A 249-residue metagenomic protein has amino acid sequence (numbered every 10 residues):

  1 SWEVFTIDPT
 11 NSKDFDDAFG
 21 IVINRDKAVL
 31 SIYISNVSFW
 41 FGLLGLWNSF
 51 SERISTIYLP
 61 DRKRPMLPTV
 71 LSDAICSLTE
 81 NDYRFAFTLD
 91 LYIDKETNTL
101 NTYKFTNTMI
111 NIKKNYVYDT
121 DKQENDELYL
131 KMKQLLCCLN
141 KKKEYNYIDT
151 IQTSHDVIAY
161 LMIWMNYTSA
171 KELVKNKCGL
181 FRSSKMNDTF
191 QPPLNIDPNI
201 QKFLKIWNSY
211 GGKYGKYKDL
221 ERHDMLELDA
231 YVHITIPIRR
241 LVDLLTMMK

Functional and structural regions predicted by a protein language model:
S1-K249: Electropositive polyanion-binding surfaces
